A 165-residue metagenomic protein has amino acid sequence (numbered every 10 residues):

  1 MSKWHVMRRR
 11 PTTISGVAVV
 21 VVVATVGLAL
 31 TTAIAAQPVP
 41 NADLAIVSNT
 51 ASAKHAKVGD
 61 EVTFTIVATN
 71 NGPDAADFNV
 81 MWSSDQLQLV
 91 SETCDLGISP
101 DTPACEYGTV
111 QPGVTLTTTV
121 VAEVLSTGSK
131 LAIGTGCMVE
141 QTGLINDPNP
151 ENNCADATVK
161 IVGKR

Functional and structural regions predicted by a protein language model:
S2-A36: Secretory targeting and sorting signals
V26-I46, A53-H55: C-terminal region of N-terminal signal peptides and the immediate post-cleavage residues of exported proteins
A33-D43, M138-R165: Extracellular/luminal low-complexity Ser/Thr/Pro-rich, glycosylation-prone repeat/linker regions
P40-N41, G72-P112, P150, K164-R165: A surface/secretory-pathway sequence property marking extracellular, secreted, or lumenal proteins enriched
A53-E61, Q111: Short, solvent-exposed beta-strand/turn "edge" segments of beta-rich domains on protein surfaces
V58-D74: Short beta-strand elements of extracellular/lumenal beta-sandwich folds
F64-I66, E123-P148: Serine/threonine-enriched low-complexity regions used as flexible
V67, Y107-K130: Low-complexity, intrinsically disordered segments enriched in Ser/Thr together with acidic residues
